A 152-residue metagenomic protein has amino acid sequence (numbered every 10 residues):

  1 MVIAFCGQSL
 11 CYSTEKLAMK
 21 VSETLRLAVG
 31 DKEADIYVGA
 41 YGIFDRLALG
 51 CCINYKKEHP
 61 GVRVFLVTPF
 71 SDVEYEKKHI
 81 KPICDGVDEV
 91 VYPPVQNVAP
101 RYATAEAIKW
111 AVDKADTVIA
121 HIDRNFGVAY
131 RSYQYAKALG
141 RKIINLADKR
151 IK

Functional and structural regions predicted by a protein language model:
V2-K152: Acidic/glycine-enriched connector segments
